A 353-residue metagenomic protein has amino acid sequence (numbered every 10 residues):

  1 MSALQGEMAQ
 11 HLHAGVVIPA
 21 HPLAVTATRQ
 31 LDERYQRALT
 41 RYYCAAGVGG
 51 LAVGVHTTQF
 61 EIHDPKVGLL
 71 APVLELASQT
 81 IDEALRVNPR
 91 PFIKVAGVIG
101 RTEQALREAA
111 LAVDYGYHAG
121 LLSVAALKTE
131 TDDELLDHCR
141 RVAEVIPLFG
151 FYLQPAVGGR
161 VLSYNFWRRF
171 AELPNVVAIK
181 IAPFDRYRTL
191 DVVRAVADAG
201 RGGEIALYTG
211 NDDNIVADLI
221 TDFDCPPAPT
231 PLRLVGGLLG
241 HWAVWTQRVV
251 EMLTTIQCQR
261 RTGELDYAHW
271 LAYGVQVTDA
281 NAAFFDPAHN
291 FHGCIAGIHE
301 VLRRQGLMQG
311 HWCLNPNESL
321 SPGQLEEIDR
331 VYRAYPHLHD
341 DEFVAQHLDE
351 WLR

Functional and structural regions predicted by a protein language model:
S2-M8, I18-P22, A46, P231-R353: C-terminal alpha-helical cap/extension of soluble enzyme domains
S2-W167, N317, D341-W351: Active-site beta->alpha loop and helix N-cap motifs at the rims of alpha/beta catalytic domains
H13, V48, A52, V95 (+4 more regions): Short glycine/serine/threonine-biased micro-segments
Q30, V48, Y117, N175 (+4 more regions): Residue-level recognition of short, well-ordered coil/turn positions that link secondary-structure elements
D32-Y35, L39, L69, V73 (+13 more regions): General structural feature for long, well-ordered alpha-helical segments within catalytic domains of soluble enzymes
Y43, A77, I81-L85, V196-A197 (+2 more regions): Hydrophobic, Leu/Ile/Phe/Ala-enriched alpha-helical segments that form helix-helix packing faces
I81-D82, V87-N88, D198-I205, L232 (+3 more regions): Structural alpha-beta junctions
R141-E144, Q154-C294: Catalytic alpha/beta core domains of metabolic enzymes, predominantly
